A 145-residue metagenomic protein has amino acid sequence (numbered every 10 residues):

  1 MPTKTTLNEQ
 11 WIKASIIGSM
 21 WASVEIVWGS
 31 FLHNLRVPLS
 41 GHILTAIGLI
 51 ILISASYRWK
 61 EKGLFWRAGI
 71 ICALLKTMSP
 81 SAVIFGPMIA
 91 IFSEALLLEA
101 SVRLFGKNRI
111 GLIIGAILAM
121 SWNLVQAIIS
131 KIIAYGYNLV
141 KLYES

Functional and structural regions predicted by a protein language model:
P2-R67: Hydrophobic transmembrane alpha-helices
W21-G29, G48, L52, K76 (+3 more regions): Alpha-helical transmembrane segments of multipass membrane proteins
S30-V37, K60, S81-F85, R103 (+3 more regions): Transmembrane helix-loop junctions in multipass membrane proteins, especially transporters and channels
S40-A100: Alpha-helical membrane segments and adjacent membrane-interface helices in multi-pass membrane proteins
L64-L74, I110-W122: Central hydrophobic cores of alpha-helical transmembrane segments in multi-pass integral membrane proteins
A90-M120: Cytoplasmic juxtamembrane interface segments
I113-S145: Membrane-embedded alpha-helical hairpins and interfacial helices in multi-pass inner-membrane proteins
